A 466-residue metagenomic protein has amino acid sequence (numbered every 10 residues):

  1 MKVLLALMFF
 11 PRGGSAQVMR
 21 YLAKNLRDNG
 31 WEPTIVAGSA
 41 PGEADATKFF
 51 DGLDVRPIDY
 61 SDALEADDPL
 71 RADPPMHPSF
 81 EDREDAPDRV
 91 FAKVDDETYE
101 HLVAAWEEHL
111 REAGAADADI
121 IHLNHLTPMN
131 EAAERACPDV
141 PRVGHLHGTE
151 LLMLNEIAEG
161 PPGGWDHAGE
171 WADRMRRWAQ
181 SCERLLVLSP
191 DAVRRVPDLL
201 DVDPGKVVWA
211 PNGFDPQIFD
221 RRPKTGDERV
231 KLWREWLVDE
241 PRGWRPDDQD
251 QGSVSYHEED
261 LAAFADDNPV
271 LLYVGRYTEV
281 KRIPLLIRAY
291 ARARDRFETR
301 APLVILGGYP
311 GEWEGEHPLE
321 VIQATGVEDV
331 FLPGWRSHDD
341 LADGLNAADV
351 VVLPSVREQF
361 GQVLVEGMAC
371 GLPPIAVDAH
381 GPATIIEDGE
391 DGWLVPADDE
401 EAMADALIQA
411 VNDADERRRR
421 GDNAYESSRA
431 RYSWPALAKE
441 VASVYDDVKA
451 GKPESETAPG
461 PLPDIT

Functional and structural regions predicted by a protein language model:
L4, L186, D227-K281, I287-Y290 (+1 more regions): Conserved donor-binding/catalytic core segment of Leloir-type glycosyltransferases
T34-A116: A conserved catalytic-core segment of Leloir-type glycosyltransferases
G164-L185: Membrane-proximal helix-turn-helix segments that form the acceptor-binding/catalytic region of lipid-linked
D191, G213: Carbohydrate-associated surface elements
G307, G315-D339: Nucleotide-activated donor-binding/catalytic signature segment of Leloir-type glycosyltransferases, i.e., the conserved
V356: Aromatic "clamp/platform" in nucleotide-sugar-dependent glycosyltransferases that forms part of the donor/acceptor
P373-A376: Short hydrophobic beta-strand element within catalytic cores of glycosyltransferases and related nucleotide-activated
D388-G389, W393-E400, Q409-A414: Conserved acidic donor-binding segment of nucleotide-sugar-dependent glycosyltransferases
